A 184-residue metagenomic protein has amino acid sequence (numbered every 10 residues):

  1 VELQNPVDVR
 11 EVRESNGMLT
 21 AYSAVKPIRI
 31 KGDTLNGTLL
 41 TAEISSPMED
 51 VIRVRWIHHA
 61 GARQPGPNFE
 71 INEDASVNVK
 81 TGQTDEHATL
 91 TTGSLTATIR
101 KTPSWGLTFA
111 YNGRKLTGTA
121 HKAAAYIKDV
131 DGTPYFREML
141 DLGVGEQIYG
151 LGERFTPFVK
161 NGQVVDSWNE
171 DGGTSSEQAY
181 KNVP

Functional and structural regions predicted by a protein language model:
V1-P184: N-terminal accessory segment at the very beginning of proteins
